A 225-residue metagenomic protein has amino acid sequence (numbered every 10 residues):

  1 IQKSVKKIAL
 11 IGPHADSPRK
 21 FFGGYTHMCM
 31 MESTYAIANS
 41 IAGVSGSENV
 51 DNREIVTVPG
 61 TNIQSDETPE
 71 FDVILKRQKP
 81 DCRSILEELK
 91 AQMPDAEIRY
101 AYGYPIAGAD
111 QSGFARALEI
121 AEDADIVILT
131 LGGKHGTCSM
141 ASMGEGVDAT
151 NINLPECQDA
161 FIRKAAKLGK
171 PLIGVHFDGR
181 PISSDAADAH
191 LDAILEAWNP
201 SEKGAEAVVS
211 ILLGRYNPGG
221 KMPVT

Functional and structural regions predicted by a protein language model:
I1-T225: C-terminal non-catalytic regions of proteins with extracellular/luminal or membrane-system context
